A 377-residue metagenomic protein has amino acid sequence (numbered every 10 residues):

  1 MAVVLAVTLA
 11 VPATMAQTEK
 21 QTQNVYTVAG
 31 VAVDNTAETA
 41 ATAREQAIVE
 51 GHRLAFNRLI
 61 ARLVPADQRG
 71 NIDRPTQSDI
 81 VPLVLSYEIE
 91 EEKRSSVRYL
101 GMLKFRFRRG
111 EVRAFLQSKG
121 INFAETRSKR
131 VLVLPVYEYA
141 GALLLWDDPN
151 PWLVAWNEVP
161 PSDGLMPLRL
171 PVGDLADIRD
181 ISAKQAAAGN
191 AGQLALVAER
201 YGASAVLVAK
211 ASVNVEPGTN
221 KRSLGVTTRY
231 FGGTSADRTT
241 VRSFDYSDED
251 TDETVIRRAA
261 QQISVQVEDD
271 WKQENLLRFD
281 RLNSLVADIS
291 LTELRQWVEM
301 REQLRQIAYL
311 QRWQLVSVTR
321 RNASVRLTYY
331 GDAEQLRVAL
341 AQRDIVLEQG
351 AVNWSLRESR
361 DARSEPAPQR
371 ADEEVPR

Functional and structural regions predicted by a protein language model:
A2-A10: Bacterial N-terminal signal peptides
P12-A16: Sec/Tat signal peptide C-region and signal peptidase I cleavage site
T27-G30, R109-E111, Y201-D252, Q335-R337 (+1 more regions): Amphipathic beta-strand/beta-sheet edge segments enriched in Tyr/Trp
V33-T76, Q193, T254-Q266, R295-Q306: Short, well-ordered alpha-helical segments
I48-I72, R127-K129, V133-N190, M300 (+3 more regions): N-terminal segment of the mature soluble domain
V64-P135, L145-P151, N157, G189: Signal peptide-directed extracytoplasmic domains
P82-E91, R169-P171, A186-T219, S317 (+1 more regions): A short, hydrophobic beta-strand-centered structural micro-motif
T234-E253, R258-Q262, W271, N275 (+1 more regions): C-terminal soluble interaction/assembly domains
